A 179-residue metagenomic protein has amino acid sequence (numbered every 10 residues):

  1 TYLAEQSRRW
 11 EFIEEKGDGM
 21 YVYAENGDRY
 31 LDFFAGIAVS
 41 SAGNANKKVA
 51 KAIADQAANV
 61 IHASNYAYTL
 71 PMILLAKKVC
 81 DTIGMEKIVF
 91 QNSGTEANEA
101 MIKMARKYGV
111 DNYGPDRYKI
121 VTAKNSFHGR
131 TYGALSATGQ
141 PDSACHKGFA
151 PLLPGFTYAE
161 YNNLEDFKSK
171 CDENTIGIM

Functional and structural regions predicted by a protein language model:
T1-K87: N-terminal glycine-rich, Lys/His-bearing helix-loop that initiates the first secondary-structure elements of many
K77-G177: PLP-dependent aspartate aminotransferase-fold enzymes
